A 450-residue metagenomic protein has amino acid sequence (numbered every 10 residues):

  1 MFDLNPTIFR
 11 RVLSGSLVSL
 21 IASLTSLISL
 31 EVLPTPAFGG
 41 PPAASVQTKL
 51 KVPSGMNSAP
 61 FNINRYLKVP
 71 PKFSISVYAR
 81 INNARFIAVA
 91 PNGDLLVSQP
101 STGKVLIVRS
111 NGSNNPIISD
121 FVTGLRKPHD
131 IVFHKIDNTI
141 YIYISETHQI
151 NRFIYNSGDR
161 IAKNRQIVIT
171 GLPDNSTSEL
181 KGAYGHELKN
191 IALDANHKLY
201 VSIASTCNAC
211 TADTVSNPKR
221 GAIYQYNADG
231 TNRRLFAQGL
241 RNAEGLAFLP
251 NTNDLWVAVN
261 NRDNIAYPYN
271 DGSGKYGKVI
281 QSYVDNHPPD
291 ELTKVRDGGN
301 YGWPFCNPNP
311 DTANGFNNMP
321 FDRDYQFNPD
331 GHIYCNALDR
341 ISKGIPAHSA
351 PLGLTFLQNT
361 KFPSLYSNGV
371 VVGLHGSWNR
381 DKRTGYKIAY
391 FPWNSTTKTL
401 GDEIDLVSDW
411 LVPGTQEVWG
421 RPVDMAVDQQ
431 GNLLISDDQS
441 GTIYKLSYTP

Functional and structural regions predicted by a protein language model:
G40-V69, L188, T206-C210, G221 (+4 more regions): Beta-propeller domain segments
V77-N82, D120-R126, V168-P173, L180-A183 (+4 more regions): Surface loop/turn motifs at the tips and blade-to-blade linkers of beta-strand repeat domains
R85, K104-I136, I142: Blade-loop segments of beta-propeller domains
I87, I131, I191, A243-L246 (+2 more regions): Hydrophobic core register within WD40 beta-propeller blades
A90-N92, F133-T139, L193-N196, A247-T252 (+2 more regions): Residue-level detector of Asp-centered blade-edge/turn motifs that repeat once per structural unit in beta-propeller
D94-S98, T139-Y143, K198-S202, D254-A258 (+3 more regions): Conserved beta-propeller blade signature
K127, H148-D194, S205: Asp-box/WD-like beta-propeller blade repeats and closely related beta-sheet repeat scaffolds
A426-P450: Blade-level signature of beta-propeller repeat domains, shared across WD40, Kelch, NHL, RCC1 and BNR/Asp-box propellers
